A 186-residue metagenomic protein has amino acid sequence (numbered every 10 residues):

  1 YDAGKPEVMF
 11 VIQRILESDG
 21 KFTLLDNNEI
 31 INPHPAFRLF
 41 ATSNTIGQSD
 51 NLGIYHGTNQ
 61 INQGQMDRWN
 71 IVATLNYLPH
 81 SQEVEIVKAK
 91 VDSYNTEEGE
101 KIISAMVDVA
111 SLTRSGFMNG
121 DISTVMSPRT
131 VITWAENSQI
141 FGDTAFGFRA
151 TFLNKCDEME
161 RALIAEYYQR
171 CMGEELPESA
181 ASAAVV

Functional and structural regions predicted by a protein language model:
Y1-V186: C-terminal regulatory/interaction module of P-loop NTP-utilizing enzymes
